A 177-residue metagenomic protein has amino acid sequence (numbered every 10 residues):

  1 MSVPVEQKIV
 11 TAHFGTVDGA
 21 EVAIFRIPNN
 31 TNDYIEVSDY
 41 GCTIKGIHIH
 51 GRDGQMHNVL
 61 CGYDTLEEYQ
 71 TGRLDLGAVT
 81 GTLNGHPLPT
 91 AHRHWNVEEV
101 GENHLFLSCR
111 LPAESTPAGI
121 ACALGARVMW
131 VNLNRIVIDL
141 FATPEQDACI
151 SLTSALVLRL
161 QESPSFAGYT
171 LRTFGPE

Functional and structural regions predicted by a protein language model:
S2-E177: Surface-exposed acidic/polar loop and edge beta-strand patches at domain peripheries
